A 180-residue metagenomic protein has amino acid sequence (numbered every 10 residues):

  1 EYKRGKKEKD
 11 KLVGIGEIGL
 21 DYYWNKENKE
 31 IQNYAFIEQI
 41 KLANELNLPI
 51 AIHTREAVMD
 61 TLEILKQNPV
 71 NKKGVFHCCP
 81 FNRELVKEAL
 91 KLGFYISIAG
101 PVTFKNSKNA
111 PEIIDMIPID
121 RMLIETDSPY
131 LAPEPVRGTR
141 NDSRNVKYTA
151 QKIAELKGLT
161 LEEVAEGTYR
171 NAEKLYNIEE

Functional and structural regions predicted by a protein language model:
E1-P49, Y95, G100-K105: Active-site gating/metal-coordination segments in enzymes
K11, E38, E45, Q67-K73 (+2 more regions): Glycine-enriched alpha-helix->loop->beta-strand junction motifs that scaffold or abut catalytic
I15, G19, A51, V75 (+1 more regions): Generic enzyme active-site microenvironment
E17, A43, H77, A89 (+4 more regions): Conserved, mostly hydrophobic/aromatic
I18-Y23, R55-A57, C79-F81, P101 (+1 more regions): Active-site beta-loop-alpha junctions enriched in small/polar residues
L42, N145-E180: Mid-to-C-terminal alpha-helical segments outside catalytic/metal-binding sites
T54-P69, V75-F76, N82-L90, A110-I114: Distinct, well-ordered alpha-helical segments
D120-D142: Short acidic/histidine-rich active-site segments
